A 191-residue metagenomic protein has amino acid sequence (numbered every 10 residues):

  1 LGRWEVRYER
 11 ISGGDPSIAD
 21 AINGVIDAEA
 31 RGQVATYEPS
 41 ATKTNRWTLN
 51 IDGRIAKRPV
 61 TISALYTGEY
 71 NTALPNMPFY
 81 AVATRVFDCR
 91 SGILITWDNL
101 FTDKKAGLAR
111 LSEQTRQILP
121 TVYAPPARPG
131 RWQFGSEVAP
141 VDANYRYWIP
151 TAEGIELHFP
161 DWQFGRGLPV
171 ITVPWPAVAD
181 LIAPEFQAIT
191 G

Functional and structural regions predicted by a protein language model:
L1-G191: Compositionally biased intrinsically disordered regions enriched in Thr/Gly
